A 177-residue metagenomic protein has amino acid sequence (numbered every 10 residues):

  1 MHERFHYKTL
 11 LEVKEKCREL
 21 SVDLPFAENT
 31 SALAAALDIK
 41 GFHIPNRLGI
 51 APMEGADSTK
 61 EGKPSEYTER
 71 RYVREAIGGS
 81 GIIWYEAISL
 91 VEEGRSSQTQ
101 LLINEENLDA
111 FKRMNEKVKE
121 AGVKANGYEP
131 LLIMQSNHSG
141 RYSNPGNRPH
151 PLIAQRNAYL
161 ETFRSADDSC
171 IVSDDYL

Functional and structural regions predicted by a protein language model:
M1-K40, G55-K63: An N-cap/entry alpha-helix motif that binds or orients negatively charged groups
D38-I44, V73-E75: Short secondary-structure boundary/capping segments within folded domains
F42-A51, G81-A87: N-terminal glycine-rich anion-binding loops that anchor highly charged ligand groups
I50, E75, G79, M134: Conserved, mostly hydrophobic/aromatic
G55, G81, I88-E93, R156-E161: Short connector loops/turns at beta-strand edges and beta->alpha or beta->beta junctions
A56-I77, Q100-E120, N126, N144-G146 (+1 more regions): Glycine-rich anion/phosphate-binding loops
I82-D109, S136-R148: Glycine-rich, proline-tolerant flexible connector loops at the mouths of alpha/beta enzymes
E129-L131, N137-L177: Non-globular sequence segments
